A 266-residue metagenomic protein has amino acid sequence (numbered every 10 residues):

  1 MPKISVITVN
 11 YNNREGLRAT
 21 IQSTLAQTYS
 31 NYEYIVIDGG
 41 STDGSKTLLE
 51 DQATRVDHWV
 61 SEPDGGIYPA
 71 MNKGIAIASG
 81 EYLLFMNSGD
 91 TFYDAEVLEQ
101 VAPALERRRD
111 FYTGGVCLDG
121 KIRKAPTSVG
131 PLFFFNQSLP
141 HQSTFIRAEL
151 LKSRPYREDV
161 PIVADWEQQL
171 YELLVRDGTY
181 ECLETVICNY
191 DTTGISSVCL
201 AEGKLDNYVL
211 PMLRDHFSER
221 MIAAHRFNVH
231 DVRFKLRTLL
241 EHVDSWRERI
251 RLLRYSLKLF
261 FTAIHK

Functional and structural regions predicted by a protein language model:
P2-S5, E33, E167: Cell-envelope/extracellular polymer assembly enzymes that use nucleotide-activated donors
E15-R18, D43-D51: Acidic helix N-cap motif at the loop->helix transition within catalytic regions of sugar-transfer enzymes
T20, S45, S61-A78: Glycine-rich, basic loop-to-helix element that forms the pyrophosphate-binding segment of sugar-nucleotide handling
Q22-N31: Short, acidic, metal-binding catalytic loop of nucleotide-sugar glycosyltransferases
S30, D38-T47, N87, T91: A conserved acidic beta->alpha catalytic loop
L83: Short aromatic/hydrophobic "clamp" motif used to bind/position activated sugar donors
T91, A95-K124: Conserved donor NDP-sugar-binding/catalytic core segment of glycosyltransferases
L118, R123-V209: Conserved nucleotide-sugar donor-binding catalytic segment
